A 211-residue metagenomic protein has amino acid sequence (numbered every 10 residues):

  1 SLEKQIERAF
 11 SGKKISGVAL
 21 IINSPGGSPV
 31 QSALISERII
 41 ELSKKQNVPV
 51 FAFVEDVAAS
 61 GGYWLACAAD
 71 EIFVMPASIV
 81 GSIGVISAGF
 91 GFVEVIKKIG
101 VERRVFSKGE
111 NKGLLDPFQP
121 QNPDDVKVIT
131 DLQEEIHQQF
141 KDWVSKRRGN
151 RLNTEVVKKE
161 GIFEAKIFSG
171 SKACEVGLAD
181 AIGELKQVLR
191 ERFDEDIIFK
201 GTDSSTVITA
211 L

Functional and structural regions predicted by a protein language model:
S1-M75, I86-L211: N-terminal organellar transit peptides
